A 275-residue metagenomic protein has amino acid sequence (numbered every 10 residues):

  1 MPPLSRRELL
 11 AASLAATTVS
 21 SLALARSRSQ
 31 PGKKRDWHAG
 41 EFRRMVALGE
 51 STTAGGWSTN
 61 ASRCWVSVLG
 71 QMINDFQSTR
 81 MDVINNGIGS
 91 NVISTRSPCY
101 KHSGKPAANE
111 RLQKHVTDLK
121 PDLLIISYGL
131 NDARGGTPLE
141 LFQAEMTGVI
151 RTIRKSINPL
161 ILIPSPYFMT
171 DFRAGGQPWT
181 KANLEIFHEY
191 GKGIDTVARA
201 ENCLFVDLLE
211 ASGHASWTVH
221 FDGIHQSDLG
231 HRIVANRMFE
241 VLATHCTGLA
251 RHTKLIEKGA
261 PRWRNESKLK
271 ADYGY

Functional and structural regions predicted by a protein language model:
M1-A16: N-terminal secretory signal peptides and thylakoid transit peptides that target proteins across membranes
S5, T52-T53, S165: Ser/Thr-centric signal marking residues that sit in or immediately flank functional binding/regulatory motifs
A23-A25: Boundary at the C-terminal end of the N-terminal hydrophobic targeting segment
S27-G89, R96, L112-K120: Serine-esterase "nucleophile elbow" of acetyl-processing enzymes
W57-S58, N86-A107, R134, G223: Acidic/histidine-rich helix-loop elements that form or flank divalent-metal/phosphate-binding sites at the catalytic
Q71, Q77, S103-G259, W263-E266 (+1 more regions): Alpha-helical cap/lid subdomain in secreted, periplasmic, or secretory-pathway luminal O-acyl-processing enzymes
